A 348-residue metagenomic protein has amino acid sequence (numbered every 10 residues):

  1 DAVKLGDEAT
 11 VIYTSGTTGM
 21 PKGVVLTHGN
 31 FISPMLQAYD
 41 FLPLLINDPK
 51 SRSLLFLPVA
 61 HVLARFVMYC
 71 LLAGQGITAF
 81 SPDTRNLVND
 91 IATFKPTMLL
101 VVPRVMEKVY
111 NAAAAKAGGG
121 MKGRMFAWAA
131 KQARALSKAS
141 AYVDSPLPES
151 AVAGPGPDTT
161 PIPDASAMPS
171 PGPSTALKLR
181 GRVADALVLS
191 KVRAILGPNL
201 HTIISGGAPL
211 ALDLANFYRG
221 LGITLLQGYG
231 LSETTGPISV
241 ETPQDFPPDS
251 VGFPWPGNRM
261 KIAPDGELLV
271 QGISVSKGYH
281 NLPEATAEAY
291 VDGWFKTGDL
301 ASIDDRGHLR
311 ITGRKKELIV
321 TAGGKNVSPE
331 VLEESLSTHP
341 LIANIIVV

Functional and structural regions predicted by a protein language model:
D1-Y13, M20, I46-R52: Conserved pre-ATP/AMP-binding loop-to-beta segment of ANL
E8, T14-T17, S53, P58 (+4 more regions): Conserved S/T- and glycine-rich ATP-binding loop of Class I adenylate-forming
A9-M35: Conserved AMP-binding A3 loop
I32-R52, V59-A151, I162-D164, P171-R182 (+1 more regions): Conserved AMP-binding/adenylation subdomain of ANL enzymes
A176-R180, A194, P198-G266, S274-G278 (+1 more regions): Conserved ATP-binding loop and adjacent catalytic segment of the adenylate-forming AMP-binding
P254-T321, T338: Conserved ATP-binding/catalytic segment of the ANL
L300, H339-V348: C-terminal boundary motif of the adenylate-forming
